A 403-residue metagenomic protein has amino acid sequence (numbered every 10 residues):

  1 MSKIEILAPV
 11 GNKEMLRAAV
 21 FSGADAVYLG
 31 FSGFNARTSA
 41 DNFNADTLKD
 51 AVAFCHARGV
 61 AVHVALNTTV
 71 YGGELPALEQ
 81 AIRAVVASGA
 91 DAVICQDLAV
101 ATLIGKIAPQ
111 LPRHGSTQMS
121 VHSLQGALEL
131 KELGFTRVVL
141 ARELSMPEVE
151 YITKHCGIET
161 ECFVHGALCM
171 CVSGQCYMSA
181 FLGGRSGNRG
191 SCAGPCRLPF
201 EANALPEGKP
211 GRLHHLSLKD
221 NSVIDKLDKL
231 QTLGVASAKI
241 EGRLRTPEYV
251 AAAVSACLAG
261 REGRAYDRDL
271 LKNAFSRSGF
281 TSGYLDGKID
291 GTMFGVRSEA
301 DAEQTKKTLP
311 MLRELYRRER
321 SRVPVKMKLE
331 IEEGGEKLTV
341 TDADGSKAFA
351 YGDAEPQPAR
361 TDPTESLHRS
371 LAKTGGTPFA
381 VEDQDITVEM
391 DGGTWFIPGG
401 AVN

Functional and structural regions predicted by a protein language model:
M1-F21, A26-R37, A51-V52, R58-V86 (+4 more regions): Surface-exposed amphipathic alpha-helical tracts and adjacent flexible/coil segments at the periphery of soluble enzymes
A40-K49: Aromatic- and glycine-enriched glycan-recognition loops and surfaces that form the carbohydrate-binding subsites
A101-K106: Short active-site loop/helix that positions an aromatic residue
S120: Beta/alpha (TIM)-barrel catalytic core signal, keyed to glycine-rich beta->alpha loops juxtaposed to Asp/Glu that bind
